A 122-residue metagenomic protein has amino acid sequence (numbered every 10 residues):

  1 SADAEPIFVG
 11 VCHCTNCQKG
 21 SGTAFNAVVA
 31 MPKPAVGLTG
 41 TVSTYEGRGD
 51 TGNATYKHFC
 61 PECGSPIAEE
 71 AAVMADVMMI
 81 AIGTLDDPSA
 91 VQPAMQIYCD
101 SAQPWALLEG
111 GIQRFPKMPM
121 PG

Functional and structural regions predicted by a protein language model:
S1-G122: A short Gly-Trp-Pro
